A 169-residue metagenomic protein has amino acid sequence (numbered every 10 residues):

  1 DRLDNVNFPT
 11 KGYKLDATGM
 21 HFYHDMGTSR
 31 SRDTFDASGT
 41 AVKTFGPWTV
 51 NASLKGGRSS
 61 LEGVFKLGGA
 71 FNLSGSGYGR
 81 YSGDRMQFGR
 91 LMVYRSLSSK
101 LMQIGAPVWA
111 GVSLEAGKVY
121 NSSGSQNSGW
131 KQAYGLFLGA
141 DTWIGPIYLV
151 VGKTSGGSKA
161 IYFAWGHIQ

Functional and structural regions predicted by a protein language model:
D1-V108, V112-L114, Y120-S122, I161-I168: C-terminal outer-membrane beta-barrel translocator/porin domains of Gram-negative envelope proteins and their
A17, Y148-V150: Short, well-ordered beta-strand elements
A52-L54, F137-A140: Alpha-helix C-terminal capping segments
N121-W130: Small/polar, glycine/serine/threonine/aspartate-rich low-complexity segments that form flexible
L138-T142, S158-Q169: Outer-membrane beta-barrel "beta-signal"
W143-I147: Short, surface-exposed connector motifs at secondary-structure boundaries
V151-S158: A short, acidic, flexible beta-alpha connecting loop/helix-capping segment that sits on the rim of active
